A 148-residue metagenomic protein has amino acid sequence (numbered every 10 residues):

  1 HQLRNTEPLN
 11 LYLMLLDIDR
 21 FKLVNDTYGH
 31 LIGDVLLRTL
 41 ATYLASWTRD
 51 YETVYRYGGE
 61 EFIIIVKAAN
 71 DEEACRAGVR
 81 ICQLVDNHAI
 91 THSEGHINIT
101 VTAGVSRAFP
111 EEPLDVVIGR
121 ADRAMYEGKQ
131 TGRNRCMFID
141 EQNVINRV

Functional and structural regions predicted by a protein language model:
H1-Y12, D19-S46, Y55-G59, I63-I64 (+3 more regions): Conserved long alpha-helical elements within nucleotide-processing catalytic cores of c-di-GMP signaling and class III
D26, I65-A69, D86, A108-F109: Residue-level recognition of strand-loop junctions within catalytic nucleotide-signaling folds
D26, K67-A68, I90, K129-Q130 (+1 more regions): Short, conserved catalytic or interaction motifs in soluble domains
L36, I97-V101: PAS and PAS-like sensory/regulatory domains
S46-Y51, Q83-G95, M125-E127: Short catalytic/binding micro-motifs of nucleotide second-messenger systems
T53-R56, I97: A short pre-motif secondary-structure segment
C75, S93, R107-V148: Catalytic-core segments of nucleotide cyclases and related cyclic-nucleotide turnover enzymes
